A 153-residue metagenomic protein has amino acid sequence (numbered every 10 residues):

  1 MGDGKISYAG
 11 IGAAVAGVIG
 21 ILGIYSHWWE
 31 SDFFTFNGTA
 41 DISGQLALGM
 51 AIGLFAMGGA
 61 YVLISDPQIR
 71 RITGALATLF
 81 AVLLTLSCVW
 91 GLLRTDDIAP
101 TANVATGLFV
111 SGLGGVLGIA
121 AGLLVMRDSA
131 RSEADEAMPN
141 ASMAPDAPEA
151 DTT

Functional and structural regions predicted by a protein language model:
M1-T153: Compact integral membrane and secretory-pathway proteins
